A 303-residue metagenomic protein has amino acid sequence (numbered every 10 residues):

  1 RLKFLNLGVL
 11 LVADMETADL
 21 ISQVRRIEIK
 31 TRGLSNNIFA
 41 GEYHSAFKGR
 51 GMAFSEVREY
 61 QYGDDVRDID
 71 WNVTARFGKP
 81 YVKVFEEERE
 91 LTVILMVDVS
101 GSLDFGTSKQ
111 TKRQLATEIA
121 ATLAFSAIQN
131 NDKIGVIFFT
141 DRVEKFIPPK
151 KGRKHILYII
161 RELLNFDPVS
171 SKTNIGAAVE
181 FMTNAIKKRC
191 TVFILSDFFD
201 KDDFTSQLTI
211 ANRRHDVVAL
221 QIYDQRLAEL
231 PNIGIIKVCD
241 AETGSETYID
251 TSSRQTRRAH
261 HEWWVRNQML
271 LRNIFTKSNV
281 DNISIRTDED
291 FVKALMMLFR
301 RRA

Functional and structural regions predicted by a protein language model:
L5-L7: Short hydrophobic targeting helices and cationic amphipathic motifs that mediate membrane/organellar targeting
V12-E144, P149, T191-I194, K201-D202 (+1 more regions): An amphipathic, basic-hydrophobic helix/alpha-beta surface used to engage anionic, phosphate-rich ligands or surfaces
V12-F47, E56, D65, N184-K188 (+2 more regions): Von Willebrand factor type A / integrin I
N72, P168-K172, L195-S196: Short, flexible loop segments at the rims of nucleotide/cofactor-binding pockets, characterized by
Q114, V169-G176, E262-V265: Conserved phosphate-coordination/catalytic loops
F146-E162, N273, R300-R301: Short, electropositive alpha-helical surface patch
H155-C190, D202-D203, D224: Von Willebrand factor
